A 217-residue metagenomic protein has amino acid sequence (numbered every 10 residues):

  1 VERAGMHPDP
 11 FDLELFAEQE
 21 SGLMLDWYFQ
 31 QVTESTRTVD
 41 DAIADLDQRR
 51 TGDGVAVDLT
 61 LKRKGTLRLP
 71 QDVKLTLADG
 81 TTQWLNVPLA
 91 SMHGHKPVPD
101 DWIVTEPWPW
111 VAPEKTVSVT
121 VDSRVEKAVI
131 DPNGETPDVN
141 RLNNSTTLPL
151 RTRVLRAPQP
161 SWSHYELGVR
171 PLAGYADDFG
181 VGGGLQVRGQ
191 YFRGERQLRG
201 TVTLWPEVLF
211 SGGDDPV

Functional and structural regions predicted by a protein language model:
V1-V57: Amphipathic alpha-helical substructures
R3-G5, T36-D40, L67-R68, T136-D138 (+2 more regions): Flexible loop/turn segments at secondary-structure boundaries
L15, Q31, A42-D47, D58-R63 (+4 more regions): Generic recognition of flexible, low-complexity loop/linker segments
E20, R63-G65, Y175: Non-cytosolic beta-sheet module surface loops
L25-D26, V39-P132: Beta-strand-rich binding/interaction modules
F29, L59, A128, D138 (+1 more regions): Hydrophobic, well-ordered secondary-structure elements that form the walls of internal hydrophobic environments
T81, P113, V117-T120, D131-V217: Outer-membrane beta-barrel initiation region
